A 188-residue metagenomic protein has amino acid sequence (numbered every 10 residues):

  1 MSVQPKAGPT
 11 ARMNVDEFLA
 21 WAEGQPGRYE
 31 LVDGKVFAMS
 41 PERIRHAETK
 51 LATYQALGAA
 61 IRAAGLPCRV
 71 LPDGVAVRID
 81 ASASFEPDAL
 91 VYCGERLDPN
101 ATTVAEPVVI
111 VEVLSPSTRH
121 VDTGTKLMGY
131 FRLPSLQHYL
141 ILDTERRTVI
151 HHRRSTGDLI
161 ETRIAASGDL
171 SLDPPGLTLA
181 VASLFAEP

Functional and structural regions predicted by a protein language model:
M1-P188: Gly/Pro/Ser/Thr-rich low-complexity, intrinsically disordered segments predominantly at protein N-termini
